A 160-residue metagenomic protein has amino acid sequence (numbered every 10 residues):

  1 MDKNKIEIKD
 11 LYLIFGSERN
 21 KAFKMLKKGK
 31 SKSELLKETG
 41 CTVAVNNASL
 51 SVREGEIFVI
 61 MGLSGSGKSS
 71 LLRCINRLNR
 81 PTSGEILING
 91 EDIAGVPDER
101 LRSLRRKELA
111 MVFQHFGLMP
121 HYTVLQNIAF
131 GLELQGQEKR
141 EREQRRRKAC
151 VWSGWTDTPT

Functional and structural regions predicted by a protein language model:
M1-C41: ABC-family P-loop ATPase nucleotide-binding domain
K24-E34, N89-D92, E133-G136, R140-T158: Conserved ABC ATPase "signature" region
L35-G40, A94-A110, L134, K139: ABC ATPase NBD coupling module
M61-L63: The feature captures the beta-strand-to-loop junction immediately N-terminal to the Walker
N76: Helix-to-loop junction immediately C-terminal to a conserved catalytic motif
Y122-F130: Short coil-to-helix segment of the ABC ATPase nucleotide-binding domain corresponding to the Q-loop/switch region
